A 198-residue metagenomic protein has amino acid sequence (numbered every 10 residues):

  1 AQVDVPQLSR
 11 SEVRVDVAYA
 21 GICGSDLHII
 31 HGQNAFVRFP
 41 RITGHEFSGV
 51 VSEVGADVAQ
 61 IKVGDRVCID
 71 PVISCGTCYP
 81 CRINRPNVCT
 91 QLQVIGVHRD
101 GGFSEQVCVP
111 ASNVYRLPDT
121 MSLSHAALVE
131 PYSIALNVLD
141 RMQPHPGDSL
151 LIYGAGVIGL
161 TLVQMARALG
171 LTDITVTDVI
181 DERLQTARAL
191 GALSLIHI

Functional and structural regions predicted by a protein language model:
P6-A20, Q33-Y79, P118-T120: Glycine-rich beta-strand-centered segment in the early N-terminal region that forms part of a ligand/cofactor-binding
C75-Y153: NAD(P)H dinucleotide-binding glycine-rich loop of Rossmann-like/cofactor-binding domains, especially the beta1-alpha1
G159-L160: N-terminal Rossmann-fold NAD(P) dinucleotide-binding loop
A168-D173: Conserved S-adenosyl-L-methionine
D178: Conserved acidic E/D residue at the C-terminus of a beta-strand in Rossmann-like folds
D181-E182: Helix N-cap at the beta1-alpha1 junction of Rossmann-like dinucleotide-binding domains, i.e., the first residues
A189-L193: Short, conserved SAM-binding/catalytic segment of Class I S-adenosyl-L-methionine-dependent methyltransferases
I196-I198: Conserved small/polar residues in nucleotide/adenosyl-binding loops
